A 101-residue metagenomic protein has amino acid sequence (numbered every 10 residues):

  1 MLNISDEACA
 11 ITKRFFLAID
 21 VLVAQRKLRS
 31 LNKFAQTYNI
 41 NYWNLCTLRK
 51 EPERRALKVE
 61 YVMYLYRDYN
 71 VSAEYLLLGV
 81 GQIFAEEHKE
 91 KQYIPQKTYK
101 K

Functional and structural regions predicted by a protein language model:
M1-I4, L77-K101: Short, charged recognition helix plus adjacent turn of helix-turn-helix-like nucleic-acid-binding domains
M1-K33: A short, Lys/Arg-rich alpha-helix, primarily the initiator
R14-A18, N44, E60-Y64: Pre-recognition alpha-helix immediately N-terminal to the DNA-recognition helix within helix-turn-helix or winged-helix
F34-A35, L45-L48, L76: Conserved hydrophobic/aromatic packing and binding residues within compact polymer-binding modules
Q36, R67: Alpha-helical residues within the helix-turn-helix
N39-A56: Recognition helix of helix-turn-helix/homeodomain-like DNA-binding domains that insert into the DNA major groove
P52-Y66, I83: Short, basic-rich loop-to-helix N-cap that marks the start of a DNA-contacting helix
